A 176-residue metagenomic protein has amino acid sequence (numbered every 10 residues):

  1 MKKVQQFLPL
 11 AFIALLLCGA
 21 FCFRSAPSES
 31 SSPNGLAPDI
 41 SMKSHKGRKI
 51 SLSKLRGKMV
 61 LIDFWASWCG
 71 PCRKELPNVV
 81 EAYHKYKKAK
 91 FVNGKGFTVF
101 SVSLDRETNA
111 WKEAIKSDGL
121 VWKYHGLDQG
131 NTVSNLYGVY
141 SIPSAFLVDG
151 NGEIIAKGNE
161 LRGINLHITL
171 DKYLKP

Functional and structural regions predicted by a protein language model:
M1-S31: Bacterial Sec-dependent N-terminal signal peptides
C22-K54, I168-D171, K175: N-terminal "domain-start" segment that seeds a small globular fold
K43, F100, D105-E107, K112-V148: Short, internal strand/loop/helix patches that form the active-site neighborhood or redox-interaction surface
R56, F64-E81: Conserved redox-active cysteine motifs that mediate thiol-disulfide chemistry, especially di-cysteine Cys-X(1-2)-Cys
R56-G57, L120: Active-site acidic short loop of glycosyltransferases
M59-V60, F97, P143: Alpha/beta-hydrolase fold active-site loops
K74-S101, I168, K172-L174: Conserved helix-turn-beta segment immediately C-terminal to the redox Cys motif in thioredoxin-like folds
L147-P176: Thiol-/selenol-based redox modules, centered on thioredoxin-like and closely related oxidoreductase domains
